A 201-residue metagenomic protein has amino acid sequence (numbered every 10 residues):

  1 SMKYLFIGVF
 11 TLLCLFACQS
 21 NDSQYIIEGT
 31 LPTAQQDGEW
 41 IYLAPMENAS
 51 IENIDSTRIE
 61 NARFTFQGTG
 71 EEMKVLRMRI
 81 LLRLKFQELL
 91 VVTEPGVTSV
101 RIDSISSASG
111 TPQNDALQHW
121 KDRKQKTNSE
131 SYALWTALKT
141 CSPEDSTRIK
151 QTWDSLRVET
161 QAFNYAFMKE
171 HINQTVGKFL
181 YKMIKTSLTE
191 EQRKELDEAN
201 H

Functional and structural regions predicted by a protein language model:
S1-F16: Sec-dependent bacterial lipoprotein signal peptides
C14, S155-L156, I184-S187: A short structural micro-motif
C18-Y165: A non-transmembrane, solvent-exposed segment enriched in polar/low-complexity residues
I149-Q151, S187-E195: Short coil/turn connectors between adjacent alpha-helices in alpha-solenoid helical repeat scaffolds
T160, Q192-H201: Alpha-helical repeat scaffolds
N173-I184: Amphipathic alpha-helical repeat scaffolds of TPR domains
K182-S187, D197-N200: Extracytoplasmic electrostatic interaction patches
